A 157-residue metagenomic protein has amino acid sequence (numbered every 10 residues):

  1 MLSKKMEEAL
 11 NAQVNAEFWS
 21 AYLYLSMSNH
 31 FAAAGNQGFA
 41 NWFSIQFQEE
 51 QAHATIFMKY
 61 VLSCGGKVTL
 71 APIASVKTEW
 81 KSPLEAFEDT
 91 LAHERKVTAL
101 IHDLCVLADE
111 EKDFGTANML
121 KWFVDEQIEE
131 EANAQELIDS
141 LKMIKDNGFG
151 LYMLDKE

Functional and structural regions predicted by a protein language model:
M1-E157: Iron-associated oxidoreductase/ferritin-like identity signal
